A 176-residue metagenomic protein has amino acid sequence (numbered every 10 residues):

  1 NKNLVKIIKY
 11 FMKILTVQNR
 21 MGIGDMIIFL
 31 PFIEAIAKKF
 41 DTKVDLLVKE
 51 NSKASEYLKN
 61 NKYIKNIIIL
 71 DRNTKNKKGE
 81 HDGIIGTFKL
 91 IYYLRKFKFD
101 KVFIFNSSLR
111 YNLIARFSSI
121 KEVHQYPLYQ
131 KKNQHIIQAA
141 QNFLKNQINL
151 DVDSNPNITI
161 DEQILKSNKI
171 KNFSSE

Functional and structural regions predicted by a protein language model:
N1-E176: Catalytic machinery of carbohydrate-active enzymes, primarily nucleotide-sugar-dependent glycosyltransferases
